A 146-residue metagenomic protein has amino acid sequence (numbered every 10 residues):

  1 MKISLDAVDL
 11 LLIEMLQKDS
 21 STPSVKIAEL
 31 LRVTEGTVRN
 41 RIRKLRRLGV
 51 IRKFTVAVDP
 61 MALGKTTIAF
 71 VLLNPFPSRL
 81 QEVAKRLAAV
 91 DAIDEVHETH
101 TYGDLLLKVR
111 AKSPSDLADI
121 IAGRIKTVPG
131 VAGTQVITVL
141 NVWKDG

Functional and structural regions predicted by a protein language model:
M1-G146: A compositional/biophysical signature of low hydrophobicity enriched in polar/charged and small residues
